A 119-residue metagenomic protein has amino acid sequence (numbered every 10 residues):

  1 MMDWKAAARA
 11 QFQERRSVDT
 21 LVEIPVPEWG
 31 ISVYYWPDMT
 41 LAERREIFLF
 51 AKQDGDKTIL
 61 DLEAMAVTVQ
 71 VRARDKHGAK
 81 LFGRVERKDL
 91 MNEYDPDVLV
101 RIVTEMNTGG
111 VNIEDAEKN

Functional and structural regions predicted by a protein language model:
M1-V18: Extended acidic low-complexity intrinsically disordered regions
S17, L21, N112-D115: Intrinsically disordered, low-complexity regulatory regions of eukaryotic regulatory proteins
D19-G30: Short acidic-hydrophobic surface loop/beta-edge motif
W29-N119: Short, surface-exposed, charged amphipathic helix/loop patches that serve as local interaction elements
